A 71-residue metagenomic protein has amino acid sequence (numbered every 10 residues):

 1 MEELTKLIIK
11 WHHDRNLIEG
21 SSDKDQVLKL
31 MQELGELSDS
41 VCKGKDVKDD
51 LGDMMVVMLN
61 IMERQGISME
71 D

Functional and structural regions predicted by a protein language model:
M1-D71: Flexible "arm" and connector segments at domain edges
